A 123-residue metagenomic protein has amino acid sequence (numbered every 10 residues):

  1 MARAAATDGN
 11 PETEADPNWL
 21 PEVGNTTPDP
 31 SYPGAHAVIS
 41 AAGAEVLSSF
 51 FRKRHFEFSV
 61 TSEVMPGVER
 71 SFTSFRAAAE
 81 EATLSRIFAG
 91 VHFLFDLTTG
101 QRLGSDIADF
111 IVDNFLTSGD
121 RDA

Functional and structural regions predicted by a protein language model:
M1-A123: Membrane-embedded catalytic cores of phosphoryl/pyrophosphoryl-handling enzymes
